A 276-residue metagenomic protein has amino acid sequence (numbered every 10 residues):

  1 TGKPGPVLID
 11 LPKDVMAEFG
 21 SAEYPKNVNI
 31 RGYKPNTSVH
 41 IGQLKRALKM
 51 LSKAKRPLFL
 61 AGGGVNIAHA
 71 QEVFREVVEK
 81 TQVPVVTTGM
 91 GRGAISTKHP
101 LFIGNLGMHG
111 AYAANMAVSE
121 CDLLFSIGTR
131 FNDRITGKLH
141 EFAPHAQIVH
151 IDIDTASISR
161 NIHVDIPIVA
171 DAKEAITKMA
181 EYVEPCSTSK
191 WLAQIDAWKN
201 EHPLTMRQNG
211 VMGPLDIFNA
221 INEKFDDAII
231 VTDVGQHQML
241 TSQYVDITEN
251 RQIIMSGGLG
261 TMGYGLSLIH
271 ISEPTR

Functional and structural regions predicted by a protein language model:
T1-K3, Q43-L58, V77, V118-E120 (+1 more regions): Glycine-rich phosphate/diphosphate-binding loops that line cofactor/substrate pockets in enzymes
G2-K53: Conformationally flexible catalytic loops at phosphate/diphosphate-handling active centers
L11, G91-Q194: Glycine-rich, acidic loop regions that bind phosphate or pyrophosphate groups
L11-M16, G63-V65, R92, T155 (+1 more regions): Glycine-rich beta-alpha junction loops
A22-G32, A94-K98, Q194-T205, N250-Q252: Gly-rich Lys/Arg/Thr-decorated short loops/hinges at beta-loop-alpha junctions or inter-strand turns that position
D196-L268: Active-site diphosphate/adenylate-binding microenvironment
I269-T275: Conserved small/polar residues in nucleotide/adenosyl-binding loops
